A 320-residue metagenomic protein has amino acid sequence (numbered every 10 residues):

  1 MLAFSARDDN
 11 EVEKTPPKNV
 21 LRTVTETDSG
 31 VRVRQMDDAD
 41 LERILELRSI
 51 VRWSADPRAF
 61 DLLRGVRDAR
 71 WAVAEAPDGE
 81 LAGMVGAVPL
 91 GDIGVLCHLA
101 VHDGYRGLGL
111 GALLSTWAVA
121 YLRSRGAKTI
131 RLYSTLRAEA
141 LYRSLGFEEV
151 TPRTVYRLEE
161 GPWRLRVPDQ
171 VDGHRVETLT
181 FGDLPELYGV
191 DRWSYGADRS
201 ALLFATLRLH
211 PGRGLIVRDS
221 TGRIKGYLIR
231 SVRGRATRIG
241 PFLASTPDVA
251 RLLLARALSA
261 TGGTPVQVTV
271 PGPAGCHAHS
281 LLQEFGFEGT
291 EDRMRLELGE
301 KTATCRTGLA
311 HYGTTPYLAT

Functional and structural regions predicted by a protein language model:
A6-D8: A cross-taxon signal for low-complexity, glycine/charged-rich
V12-A59, E75, R153, P162-D198 (+1 more regions): Short amphipathic alpha-helix that is part of the acyltransferase structural core
E42, F147-R238, D248: Amide-forming acyltransferase catalytic core, primarily the GNAT-like/NAT-type and related acyltransferase folds
D56, L62-V73, P77-G83, G94-V95 (+2 more regions): A short helix-loop-beta-strand connector motif used in the catalytic cores of GNAT acetyltransferases and, in some
V73, G79-V88, I93-A100, I216 (+2 more regions): Conserved beta-strand in the GNAT
V101, G107-A120, S144, P247-S259 (+1 more regions): Conserved acetyl-CoA-binding loop-helix of GNAT-fold acetyltransferases
L122-T135, G262-G272: Conserved GNAT acetyl-CoA-binding A-motif
A140, L145-L165, S231, P241 (+1 more regions): Active-site/acyl-donor-binding loops of N-acyltransferases
